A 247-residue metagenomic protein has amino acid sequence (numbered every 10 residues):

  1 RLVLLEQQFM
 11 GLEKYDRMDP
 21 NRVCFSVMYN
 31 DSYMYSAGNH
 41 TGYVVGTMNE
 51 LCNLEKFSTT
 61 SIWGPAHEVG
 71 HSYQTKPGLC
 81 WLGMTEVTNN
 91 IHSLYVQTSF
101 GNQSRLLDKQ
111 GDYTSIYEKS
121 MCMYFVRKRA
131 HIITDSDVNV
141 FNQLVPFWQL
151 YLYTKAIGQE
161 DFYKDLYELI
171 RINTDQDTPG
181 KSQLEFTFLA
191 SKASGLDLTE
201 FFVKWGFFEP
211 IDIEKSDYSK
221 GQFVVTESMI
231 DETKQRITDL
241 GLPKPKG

Functional and structural regions predicted by a protein language model:
R1-Y153: Catalytic cores of extracellular degradative/oxidative enzymes
L4, Q8, D161-K164, E168 (+1 more regions): Polar/charged alpha-helical tracts
Q8-R17, G101, G195, F207 (+2 more regions): Glycine-centered secondary-structure boundary/capping sites
V23-S32, I170-R171, G221-S228: Amphipathic alpha-helical surface "interface" segments used for docking/oligomerization or membrane association within
N39-Y43, Y113, T178, F202 (+3 more regions): Intrinsic structural disorder
V44-M48, I62, Q159, P210 (+1 more regions): Alpha-helix initiation/capping motif
Y117-Y218, F223-V225: Active-site-proximal alpha-helical
S216-G247: Non-catalytic terminal regions of proteins
